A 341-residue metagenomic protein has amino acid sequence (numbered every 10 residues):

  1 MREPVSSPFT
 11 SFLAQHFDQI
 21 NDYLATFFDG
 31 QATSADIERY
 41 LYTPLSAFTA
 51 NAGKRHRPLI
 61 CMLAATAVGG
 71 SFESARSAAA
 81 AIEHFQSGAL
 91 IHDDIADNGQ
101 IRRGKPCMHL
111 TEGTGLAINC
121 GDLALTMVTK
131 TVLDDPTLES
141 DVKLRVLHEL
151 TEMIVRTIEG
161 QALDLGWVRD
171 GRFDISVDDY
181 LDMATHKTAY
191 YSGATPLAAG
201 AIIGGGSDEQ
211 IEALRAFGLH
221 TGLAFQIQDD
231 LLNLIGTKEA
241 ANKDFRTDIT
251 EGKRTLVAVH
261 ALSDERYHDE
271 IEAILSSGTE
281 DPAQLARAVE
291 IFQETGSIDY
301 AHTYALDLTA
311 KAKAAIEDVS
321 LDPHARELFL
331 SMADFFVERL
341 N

Functional and structural regions predicted by a protein language model:
M1-A32: N-terminal amphipathic/basic leader segments beginning at the initiator methionine
S7, L144, R215, T303 (+1 more regions): Short, charged, amphipathic alpha-helical segments
Q15, Q19, Y23-T26, E149 (+7 more regions): Charged, amphipathic alpha-helical oligomerization/scaffolding segments
A35-D269, D334: Mg2+-dependent prenyl diphosphate-binding active-site environment of isoprenoid biosynthetic enzymes
A258, A312, F329: Hydrophobic, well-ordered secondary-structure elements that form the walls of internal hydrophobic environments
D269-V319: Mobile late-domain/C-terminal helix-loop "cap" segments that border catalytic sites or the cytosolic face
L308, L321-N341: Short, amphipathic C-terminal "tail helix"
